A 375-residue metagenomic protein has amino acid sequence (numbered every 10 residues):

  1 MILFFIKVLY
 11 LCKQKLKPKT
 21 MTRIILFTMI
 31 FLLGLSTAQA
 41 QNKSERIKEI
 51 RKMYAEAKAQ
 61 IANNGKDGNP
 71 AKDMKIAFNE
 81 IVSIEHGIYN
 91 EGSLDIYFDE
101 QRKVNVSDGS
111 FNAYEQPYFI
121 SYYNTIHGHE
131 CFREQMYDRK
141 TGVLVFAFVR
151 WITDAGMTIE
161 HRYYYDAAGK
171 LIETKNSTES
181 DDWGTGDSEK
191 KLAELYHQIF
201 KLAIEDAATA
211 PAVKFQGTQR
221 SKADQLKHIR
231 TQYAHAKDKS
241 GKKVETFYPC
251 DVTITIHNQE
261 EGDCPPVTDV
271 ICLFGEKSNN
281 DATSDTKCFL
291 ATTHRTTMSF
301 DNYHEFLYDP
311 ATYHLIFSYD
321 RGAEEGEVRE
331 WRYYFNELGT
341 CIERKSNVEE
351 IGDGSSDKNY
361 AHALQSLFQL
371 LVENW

Functional and structural regions predicted by a protein language model:
L3, K17-I24: Positively charged n-region of N-terminal signal peptides that target proteins for export
K7-K13, K17: Short, positively charged and aromatic/hydrophobic N-terminal segments
I24-G34: Sec-dependent N-terminal signal peptides
S36-A40: Sec/Tat signal peptide C-region and signal peptidase I cleavage site
N42-D95, E100-Q101, D154-V267, E325-W375: Long terminal segments
P70-C131, K243-D301, L307: Surface-exposed acidic loop/strand-edge motifs in secreted or periplasmic proteins that form small linear binding
G109-F111, E134-R139, E160-A167, C272-K277 (+2 more regions): Aromatic-rich beta-strand edge motifs centered on tyrosine
G128-R133, A147-F148, G156-H161, V267-D269 (+2 more regions): Short, surface-exposed coil-to-beta transition loops
